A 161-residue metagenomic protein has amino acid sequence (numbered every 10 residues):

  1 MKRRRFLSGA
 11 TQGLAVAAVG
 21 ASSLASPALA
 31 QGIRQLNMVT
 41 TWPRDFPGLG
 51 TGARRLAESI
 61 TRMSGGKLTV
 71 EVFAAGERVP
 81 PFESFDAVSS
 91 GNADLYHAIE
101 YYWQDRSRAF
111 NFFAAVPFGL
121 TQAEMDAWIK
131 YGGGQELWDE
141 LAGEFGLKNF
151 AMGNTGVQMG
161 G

Functional and structural regions predicted by a protein language model:
R5-P27: N-terminal export signals
A21-V39: C-terminal segment of N-terminal export signals and the immediately downstream linker at the start of the mature
R34, T69, G76, P80 (+2 more regions): N-terminal glycine-rich cofactor-binding segment that shapes the pocket for flavin-like pterin cofactors
N37-R55, A75-P80: Extracytoplasmic "Venus flytrap"
A57-E77, G146-L147: A local structural motif
E58, I99-G161: Contiguous mixed-secondary-structure segments that line small-molecule binding/active-site clefts of soluble domains
G66-L68, S84-A98: Alpha-to-beta junction loops
